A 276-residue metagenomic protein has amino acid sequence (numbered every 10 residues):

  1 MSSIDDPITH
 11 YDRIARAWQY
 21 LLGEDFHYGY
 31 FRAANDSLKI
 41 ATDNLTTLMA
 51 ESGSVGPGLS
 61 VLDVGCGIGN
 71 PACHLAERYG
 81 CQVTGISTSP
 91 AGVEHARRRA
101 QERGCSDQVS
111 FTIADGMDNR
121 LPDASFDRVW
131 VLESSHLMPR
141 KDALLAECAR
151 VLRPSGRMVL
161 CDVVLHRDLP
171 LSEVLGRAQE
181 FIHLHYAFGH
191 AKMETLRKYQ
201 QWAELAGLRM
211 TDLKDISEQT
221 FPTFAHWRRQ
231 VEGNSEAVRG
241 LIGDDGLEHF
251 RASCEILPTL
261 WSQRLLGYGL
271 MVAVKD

Functional and structural regions predicted by a protein language model:
M1-A17: N-terminal auxiliary segments of SAM/dcSAM-dependent transferases
D25, R32, D36-P57: Conserved alpha-helix/loop element of class I SAM-dependent methyltransferases that forms part of the SAM/SAH-binding
L62-V64, I68-D118: Class I SAM-dependent methyltransferase SAM/SAH-binding core
M117-V129: A short acidic, Gly/Pro-enriched loop at the edge of an enzyme's catalytic core that lines a small-molecule cofactor
R128-R140: A short SAM/SAH-binding and catalytic strip from SAM-dependent methyltransferases
D142-R157: A short glycine-rich, Lys/Arg-flanked "PGG" loop and its adjoining helix->strand segment in the class I
V159-I182: Conserved class I S-adenosyl-L-methionine
E173-G176, H183-L265: Substrate-binding/catalytic lobe of Class I Rossmann-like enzymes that use SAM or dcSAM, i.e., the mid-to-C-terminal
